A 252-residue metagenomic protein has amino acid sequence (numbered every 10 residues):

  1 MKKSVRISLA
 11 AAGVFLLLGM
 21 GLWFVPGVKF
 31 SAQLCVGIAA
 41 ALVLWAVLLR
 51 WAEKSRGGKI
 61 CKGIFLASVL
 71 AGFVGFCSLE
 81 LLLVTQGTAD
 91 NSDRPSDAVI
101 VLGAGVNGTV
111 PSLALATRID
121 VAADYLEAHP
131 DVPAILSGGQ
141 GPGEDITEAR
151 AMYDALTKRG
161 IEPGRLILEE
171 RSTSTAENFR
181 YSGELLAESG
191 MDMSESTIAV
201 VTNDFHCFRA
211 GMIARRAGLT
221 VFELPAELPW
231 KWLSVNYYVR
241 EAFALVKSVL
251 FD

Functional and structural regions predicted by a protein language model:
K2, W51-K59, S112, A116 (+1 more regions): Short, structured coil/loop segments at alpha-helix boundaries
K2-L9, A32, R56-L66: Membrane-water interface of alpha-helical transmembrane segments
V5-W51: Membrane-embedded alpha-helical segments of integral membrane proteins
M20-V25, V47-W51, V74-L81, T85 (+1 more regions): Structural signature of transmembrane alpha-helix termini at the membrane-water interface
A46-E53, S182, M212: Juxtamembrane membrane-interface segments at transmembrane alpha-helix termini
K59-L82: Internal/C-terminal transmembrane anchor helices
C77-R240: A structural signal for short, hydrophobic/glycine-enriched beta-strand patches
S234-D252: A transmembrane-helix-recognition feature enriched in membrane-embedded lipid enzymes and envelope glyco-/phospholipid
